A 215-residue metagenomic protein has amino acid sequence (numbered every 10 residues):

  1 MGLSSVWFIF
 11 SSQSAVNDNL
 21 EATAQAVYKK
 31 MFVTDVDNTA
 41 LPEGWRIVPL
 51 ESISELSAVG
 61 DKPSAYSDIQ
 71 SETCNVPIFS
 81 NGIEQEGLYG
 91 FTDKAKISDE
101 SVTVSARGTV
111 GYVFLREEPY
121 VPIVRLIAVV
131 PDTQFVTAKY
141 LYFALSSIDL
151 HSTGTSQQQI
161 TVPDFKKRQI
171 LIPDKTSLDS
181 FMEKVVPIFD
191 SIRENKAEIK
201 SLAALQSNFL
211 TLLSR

Functional and structural regions predicted by a protein language model:
M1-P63, I69-I83, L171-R215: Non-catalytic DNA-recognition/assembly elements of restriction-modification systems
P42, R46-P173: DNA target-recognition domains and sequence-specific DNA-contacting regions of bacterial/archaeal
